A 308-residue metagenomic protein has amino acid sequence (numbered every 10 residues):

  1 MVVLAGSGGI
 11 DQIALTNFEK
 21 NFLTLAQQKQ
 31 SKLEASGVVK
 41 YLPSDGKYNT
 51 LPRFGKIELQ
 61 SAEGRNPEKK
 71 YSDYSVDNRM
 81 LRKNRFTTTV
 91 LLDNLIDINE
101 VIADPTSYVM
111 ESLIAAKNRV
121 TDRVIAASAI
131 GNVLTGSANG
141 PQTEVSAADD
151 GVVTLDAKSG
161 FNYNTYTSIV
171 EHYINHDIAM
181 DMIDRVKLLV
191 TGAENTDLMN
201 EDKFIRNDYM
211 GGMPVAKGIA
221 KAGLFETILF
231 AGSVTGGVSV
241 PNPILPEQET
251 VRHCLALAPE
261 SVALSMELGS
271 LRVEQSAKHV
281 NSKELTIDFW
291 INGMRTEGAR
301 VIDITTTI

Functional and structural regions predicted by a protein language model:
V2-A35, L42-D45, L51-E58, M80-R82 (+3 more regions): Sequence/fold signature of self-assembling virion shell proteins
N49-V76: N-terminal low-complexity, intrinsically disordered segments
L51, V76-P141, I178-D181, R185-G192 (+1 more regions): Long, contiguous amphipathic alpha-helices that act as assembly "spine/axial" helices in icosahedral shell and virion
L59-A62, L91, D197-N200: Short helix/loop capping segments that flank catalytic or ligand/cofactor-binding pockets
N66, A127-S128, R300: Residue-level detector of alpha-helical recognition elements and their boundaries
S137-M213: Extended, solvent-exposed, turn-rich assembly/linker loops in the middle of proteins
